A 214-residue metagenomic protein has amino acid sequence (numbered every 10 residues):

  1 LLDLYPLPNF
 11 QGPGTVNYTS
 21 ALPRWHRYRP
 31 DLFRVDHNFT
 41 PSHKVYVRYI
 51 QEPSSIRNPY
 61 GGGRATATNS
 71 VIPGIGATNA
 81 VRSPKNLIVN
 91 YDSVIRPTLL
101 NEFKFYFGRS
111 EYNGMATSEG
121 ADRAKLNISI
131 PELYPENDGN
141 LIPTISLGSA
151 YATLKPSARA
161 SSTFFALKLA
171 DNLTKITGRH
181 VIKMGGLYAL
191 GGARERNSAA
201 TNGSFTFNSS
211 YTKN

Functional and structural regions predicted by a protein language model:
L1-N214: Short acidic-glycine motifs
